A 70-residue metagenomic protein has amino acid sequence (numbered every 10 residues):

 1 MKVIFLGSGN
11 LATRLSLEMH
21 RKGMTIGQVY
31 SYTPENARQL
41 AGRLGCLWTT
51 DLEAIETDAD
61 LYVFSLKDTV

Functional and structural regions predicted by a protein language model:
M1-T49: NAD(P)+-binding Rossmann beta1-loop-alpha1 motif at the extreme N-terminus of oxidoreductases
T50-V70: Rossmann-like NAD(P)-binding element
